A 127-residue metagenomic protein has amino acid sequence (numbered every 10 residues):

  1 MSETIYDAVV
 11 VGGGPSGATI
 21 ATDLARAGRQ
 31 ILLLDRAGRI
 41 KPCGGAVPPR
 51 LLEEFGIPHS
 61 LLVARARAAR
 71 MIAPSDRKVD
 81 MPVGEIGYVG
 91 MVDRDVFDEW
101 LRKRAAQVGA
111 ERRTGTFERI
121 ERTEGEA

Functional and structural regions predicted by a protein language model:
E3-A8: Extreme N-terminal starter segment of soluble prokaryotic enzymes
V9-G13, T19-C43: Glycine-rich FAD pyrophosphate-binding loop
V9-V11, I31, V47, M91 (+2 more regions): Hydrophobic aliphatic residue packing
A18, G45, M91, D95: Electropositive phosphate-/nucleotide-binding environments in soluble metabolic enzymes
T22, R26, E53, K103 (+1 more regions): Short, well-ordered alpha-helices that flank and scaffold nucleotide-derived cofactor binding pockets
R29, R36-S75: N-terminal FAD cofactor-binding segment of flavoenzymes
R65, M71-A127: Conserved N-terminal helical subregion
